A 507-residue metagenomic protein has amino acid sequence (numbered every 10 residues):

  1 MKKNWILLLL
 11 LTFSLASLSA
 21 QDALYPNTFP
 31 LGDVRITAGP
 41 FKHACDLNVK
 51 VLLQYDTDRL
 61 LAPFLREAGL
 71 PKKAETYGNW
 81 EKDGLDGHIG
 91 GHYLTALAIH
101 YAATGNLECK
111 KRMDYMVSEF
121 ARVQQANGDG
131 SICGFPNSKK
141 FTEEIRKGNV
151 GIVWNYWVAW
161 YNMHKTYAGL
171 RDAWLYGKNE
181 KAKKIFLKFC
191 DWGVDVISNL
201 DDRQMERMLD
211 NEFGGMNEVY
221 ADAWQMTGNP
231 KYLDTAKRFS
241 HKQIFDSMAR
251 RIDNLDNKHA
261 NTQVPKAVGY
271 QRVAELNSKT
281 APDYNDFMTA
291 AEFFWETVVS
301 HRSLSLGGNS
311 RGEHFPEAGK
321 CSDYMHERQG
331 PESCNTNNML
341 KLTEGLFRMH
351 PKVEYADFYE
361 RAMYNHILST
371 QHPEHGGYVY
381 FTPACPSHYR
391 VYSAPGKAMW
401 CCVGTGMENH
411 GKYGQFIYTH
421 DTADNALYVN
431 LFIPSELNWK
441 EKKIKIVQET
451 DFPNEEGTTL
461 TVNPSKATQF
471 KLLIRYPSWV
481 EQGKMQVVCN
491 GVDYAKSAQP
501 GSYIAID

Functional and structural regions predicted by a protein language model:
M1-D22: Bacterial Sec-dependent N-terminal signal peptides
Q21-D507: Glycan-recognition and catalytic cores of secretory/periplasmic carbohydrate-active enzymes
